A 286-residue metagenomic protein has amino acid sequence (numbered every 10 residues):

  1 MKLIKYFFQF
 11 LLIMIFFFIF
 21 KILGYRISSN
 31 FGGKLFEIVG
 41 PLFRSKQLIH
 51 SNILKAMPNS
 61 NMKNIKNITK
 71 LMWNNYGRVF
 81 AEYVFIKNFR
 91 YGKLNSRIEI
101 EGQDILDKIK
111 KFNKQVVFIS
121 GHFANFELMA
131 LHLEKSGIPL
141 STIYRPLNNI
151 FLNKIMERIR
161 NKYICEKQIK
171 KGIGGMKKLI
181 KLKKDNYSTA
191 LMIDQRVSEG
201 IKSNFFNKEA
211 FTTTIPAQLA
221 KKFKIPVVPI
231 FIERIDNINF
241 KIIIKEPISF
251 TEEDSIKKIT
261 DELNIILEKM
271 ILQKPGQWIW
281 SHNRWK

Functional and structural regions predicted by a protein language model:
M1-V117: Membrane-anchoring hydrophobic helices of lipid-metabolizing enzymes
I15, I27, I49-N52, M129 (+5 more regions): Hydrophobic alpha-helical segments typical of transmembrane helices and their membrane-interface/capping positions
K63-K66, K70, D107-K111, K135 (+1 more regions): Non-catalytic C-terminal accessory region of glycerolipid acyltransferases and related lyso-lipid remodeling enzymes
F112-G172, E199-S203, E209, R234: Catalytic core of membrane glycerolipid acyltransferases/transacylases, capturing the structured, soluble-facing
